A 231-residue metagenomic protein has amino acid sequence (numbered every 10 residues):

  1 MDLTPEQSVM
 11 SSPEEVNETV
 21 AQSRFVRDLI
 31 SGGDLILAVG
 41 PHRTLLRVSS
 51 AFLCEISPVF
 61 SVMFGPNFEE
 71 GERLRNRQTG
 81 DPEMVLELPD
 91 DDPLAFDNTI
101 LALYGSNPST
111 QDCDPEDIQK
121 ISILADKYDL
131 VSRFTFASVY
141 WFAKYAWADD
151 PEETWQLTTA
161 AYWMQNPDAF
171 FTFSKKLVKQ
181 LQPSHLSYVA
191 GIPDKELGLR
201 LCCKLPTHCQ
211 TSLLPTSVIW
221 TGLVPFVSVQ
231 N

Functional and structural regions predicted by a protein language model:
M1-C54, V59, D91-L94, L101-E116 (+1 more regions): N-terminal BTB/POZ boundary and linker segment
D2-Q7, S11-S12, F142-N231: Acidic, serine/threonine- and proline-rich low-complexity regulatory tracts
A51, V62-M63, V85: N-terminal alpha-helical interaction modules that lie
I56, R133-V139, F170-K175: Short hydrophobic alpha-helical segments that form membrane-spanning helices or hydrophobic packing faces of helical
P58-Q78: Cytochrome P450 catalytic domain signature, combining two hallmark sequence patches
G71-P82, P115-E116, A148-T154: Alpha-helical oligomerization/assembly modules used to build nucleoprotein complexes
T79-Y140: Long, hydrophobic/aromatic-enriched structural stretches that serve as scaffold segments
